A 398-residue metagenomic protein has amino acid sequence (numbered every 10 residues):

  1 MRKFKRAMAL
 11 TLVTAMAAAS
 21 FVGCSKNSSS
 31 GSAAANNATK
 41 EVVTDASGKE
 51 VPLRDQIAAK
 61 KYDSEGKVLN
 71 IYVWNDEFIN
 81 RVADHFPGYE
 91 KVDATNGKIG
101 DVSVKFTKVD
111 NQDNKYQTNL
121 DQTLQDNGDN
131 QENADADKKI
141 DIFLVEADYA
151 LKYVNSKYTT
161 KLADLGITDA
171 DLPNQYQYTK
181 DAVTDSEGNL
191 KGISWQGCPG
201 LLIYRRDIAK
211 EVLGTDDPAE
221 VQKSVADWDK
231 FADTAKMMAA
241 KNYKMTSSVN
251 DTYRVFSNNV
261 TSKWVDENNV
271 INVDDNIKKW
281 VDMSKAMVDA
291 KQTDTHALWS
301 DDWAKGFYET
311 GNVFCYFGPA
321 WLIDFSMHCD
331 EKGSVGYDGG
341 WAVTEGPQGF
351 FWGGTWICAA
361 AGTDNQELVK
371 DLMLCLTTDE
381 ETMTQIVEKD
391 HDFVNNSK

Functional and structural regions predicted by a protein language model:
M1-V68: Short, low-complexity disordered leader/linker segments with a strong preference for bacterial N-terminal type II
N36-K61, Q131-A136, L144-L201, D229-A232 (+1 more regions): Hinge/lid segment of periplasmic solute-binding proteins
L53-Y62, W74-S103: Short, polar/charged alpha-helical segment
N96-Q175, E211-V212, K305-F307, F314-C315: Extracytoplasmic "Venus flytrap"/periplasmic binding protein-like
Q125, E331-S397: Extracytoplasmic/periplasmic substrate-recognition and gating elements
A150-V154, A320-G336: A ligand-binding cleft/hinge motif common to bilobed small-molecule-binding domains
S186-L202, K210, A226-N272, N276-K278: Extracytoplasmic/periplasmic solute-binding protein
A232-M238, N268-D301, M327, G340-A342: Glycine-centered hinge/linker elements that transmit conformational signals in sensory and ligand-binding systems
